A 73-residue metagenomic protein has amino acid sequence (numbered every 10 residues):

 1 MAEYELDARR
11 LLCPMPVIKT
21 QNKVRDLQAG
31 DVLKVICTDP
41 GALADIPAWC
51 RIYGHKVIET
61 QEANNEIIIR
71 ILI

Functional and structural regions predicted by a protein language model:
M1-L6: Generic N-terminal amphipathic, Lys/Arg-enriched alpha-helix
A8, K19-Y53: Amphipathic, hydrophobic secondary-structure cores in small proteins
C13: Short cysteine clusters
P16: Short glycine/serine/threonine-rich phosphate/pyrophosphate-binding segments that cradle anionic phosphate groups
L43, P47-I73: C-terminal structural segments of small proteins and small subunits
